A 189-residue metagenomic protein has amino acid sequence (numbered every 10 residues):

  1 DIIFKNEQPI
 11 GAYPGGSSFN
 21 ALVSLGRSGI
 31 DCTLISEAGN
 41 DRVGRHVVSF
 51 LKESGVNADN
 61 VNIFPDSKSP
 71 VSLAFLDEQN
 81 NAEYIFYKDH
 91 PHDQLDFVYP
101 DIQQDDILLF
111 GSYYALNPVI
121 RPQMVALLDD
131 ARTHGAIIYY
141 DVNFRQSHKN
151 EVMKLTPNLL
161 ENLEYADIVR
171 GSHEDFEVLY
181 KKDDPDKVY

Functional and structural regions predicted by a protein language model:
D1, S36-G39, N143: Cofactor-binding loop segments of dinucleotide-utilizing enzymes, especially the Rossmann-like FAD- and NAD(P)+-binding
K5-G15, Y189: Short pre-catalytic strand/loop immediately N-terminal to key active-site residues, enriched for Gly-Thr
Y13, A21-D31, L76: Alpha-helix C-terminal capping segments
S17-R27, V125-D130: Histidine-anchored nucleotide/phosphate-binding helix
D31-S112: Conserved N-terminal subdomain of the carbohydrate kinase-like
D89, Y113, N143-S147, E174: Active-site beta-loop-alpha junctions enriched in small/polar residues
D130-I137: A short helix->loop->beta-strand "cap" motif at the edges of active sites that frequently abuts
H134, H148-Y189: Conserved phosphate/ATP/ADP-binding segment of small-molecule kinases
